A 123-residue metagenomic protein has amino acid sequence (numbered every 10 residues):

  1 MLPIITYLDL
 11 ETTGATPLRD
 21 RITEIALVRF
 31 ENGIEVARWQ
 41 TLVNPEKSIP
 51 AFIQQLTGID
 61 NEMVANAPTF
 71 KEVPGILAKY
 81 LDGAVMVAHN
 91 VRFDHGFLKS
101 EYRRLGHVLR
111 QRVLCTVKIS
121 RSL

Functional and structural regions predicted by a protein language model:
M1-Q111: Conserved non-catalytic scaffold segment of RNase H-like nuclease domains
S100-R103, V113-L123: Short alpha-helix plus adjacent loop in nuclease-associated cores
